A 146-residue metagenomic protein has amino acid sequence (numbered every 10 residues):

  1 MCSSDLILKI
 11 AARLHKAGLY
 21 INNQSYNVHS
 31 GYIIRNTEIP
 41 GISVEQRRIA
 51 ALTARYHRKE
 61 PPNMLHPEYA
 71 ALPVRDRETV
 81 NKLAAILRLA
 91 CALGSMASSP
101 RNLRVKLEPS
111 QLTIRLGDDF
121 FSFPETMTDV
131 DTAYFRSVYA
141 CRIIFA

Functional and structural regions predicted by a protein language model:
S4-V105: Divalent metal-dependent catalytic cores for phosphoryl transfer on phosphate-bearing substrates
L87, L93-A146: Low-complexity, glycine/alanine/valine/leucine- and proline-rich hydrophobic stretches
